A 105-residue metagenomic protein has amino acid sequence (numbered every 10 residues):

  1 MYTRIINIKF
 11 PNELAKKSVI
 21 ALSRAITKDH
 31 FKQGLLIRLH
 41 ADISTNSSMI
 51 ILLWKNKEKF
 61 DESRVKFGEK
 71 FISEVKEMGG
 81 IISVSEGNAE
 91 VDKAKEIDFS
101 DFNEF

Functional and structural regions predicted by a protein language model:
M1-M49, L53-K70, K76-F105: Short S/T/G/P-rich N-terminal loop/turn motif that feeds into the first structured element of a domain
